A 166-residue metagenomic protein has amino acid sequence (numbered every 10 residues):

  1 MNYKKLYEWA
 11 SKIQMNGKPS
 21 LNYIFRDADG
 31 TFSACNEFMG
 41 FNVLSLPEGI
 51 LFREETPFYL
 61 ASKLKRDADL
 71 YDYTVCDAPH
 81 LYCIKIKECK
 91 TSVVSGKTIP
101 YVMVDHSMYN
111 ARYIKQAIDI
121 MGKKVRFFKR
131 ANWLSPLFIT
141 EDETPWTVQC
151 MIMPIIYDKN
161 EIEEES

Functional and structural regions predicted by a protein language model:
M1-S166: DNA polymerase processivity clamps
